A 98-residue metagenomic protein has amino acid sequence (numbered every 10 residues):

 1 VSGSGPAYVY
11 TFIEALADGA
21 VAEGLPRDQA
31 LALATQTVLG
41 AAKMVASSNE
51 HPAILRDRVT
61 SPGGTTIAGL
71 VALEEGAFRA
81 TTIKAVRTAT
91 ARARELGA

Functional and structural regions predicted by a protein language model:
V1-V21, A32-A46, G64: Active-site-proximal catalytic alpha-helix in oxidoreductases
V1-Y8, P26-Q29, H51-P52, L70 (+1 more regions): Conserved Rossmann-fold dehydrogenase catalytic segment
E23-R27, R79: Catalytic cores of soluble, metal-dependent hydrolases
T35-A98: NAD(P)-dependent Rossmann-like dehydrogenase/reductase catalytic/cofactor-binding core
